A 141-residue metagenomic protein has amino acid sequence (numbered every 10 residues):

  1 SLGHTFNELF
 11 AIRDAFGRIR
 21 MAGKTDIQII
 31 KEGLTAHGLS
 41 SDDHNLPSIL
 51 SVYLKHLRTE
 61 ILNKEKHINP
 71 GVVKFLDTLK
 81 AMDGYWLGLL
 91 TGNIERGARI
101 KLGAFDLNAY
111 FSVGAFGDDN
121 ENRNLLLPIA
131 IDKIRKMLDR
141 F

Functional and structural regions predicted by a protein language model:
S1-K74: N-terminal helical cap/lid subdomain that shapes the substrate entry/recognition surface in HAD-like hydrolases
L2, V72-G103, F111-E121: Substrate-recognition element of Asp-dependent hydrolases with the DxDx(T/V) motif
R18-A22, L46-P47, N108-N122: A short, structured active-site edge motif that brings together acidic residues
K24, I100-G103, P128: Short amphipathic alpha-helical segments
S40, L107-S112, M137: Conserved H-loop
L126-F141: Conserved Lys-Pro-Asp/Glu-containing loop-to-beta segment of HAD-superfamily phosphomonoesterases, centered on
